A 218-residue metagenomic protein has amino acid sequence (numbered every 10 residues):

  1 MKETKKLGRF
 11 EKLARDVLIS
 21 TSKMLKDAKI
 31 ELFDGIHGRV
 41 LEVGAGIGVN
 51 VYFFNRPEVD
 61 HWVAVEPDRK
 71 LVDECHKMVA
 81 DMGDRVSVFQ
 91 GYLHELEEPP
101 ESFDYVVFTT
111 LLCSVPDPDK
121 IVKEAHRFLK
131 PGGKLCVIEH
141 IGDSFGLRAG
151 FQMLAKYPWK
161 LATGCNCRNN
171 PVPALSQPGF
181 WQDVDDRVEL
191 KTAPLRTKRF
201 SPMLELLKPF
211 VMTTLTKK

Functional and structural regions predicted by a protein language model:
I19-R39, V49-F53: Conserved alpha-helix/loop element of class I SAM-dependent methyltransferases that forms part of the SAM/SAH-binding
L41-E42, I47-E95: Class I SAM-dependent methyltransferase SAM/SAH-binding core
H94-V106: A short acidic, Gly/Pro-enriched loop at the edge of an enzyme's catalytic core that lines a small-molecule cofactor
Y105-D117: A short SAM/SAH-binding and catalytic strip from SAM-dependent methyltransferases
D119-P131: A short glycine-rich, Lys/Arg-flanked "PGG" loop and its adjoining helix->strand segment in the class I
G133-H140: Conserved beta-strand signature within the Rossmann-like core of class I S-adenosyl-L-methionine
T163-W181: Short alpha-helix
P178-G179, R187-K218: Core SAM-dependent methyltransferase catalytic element
